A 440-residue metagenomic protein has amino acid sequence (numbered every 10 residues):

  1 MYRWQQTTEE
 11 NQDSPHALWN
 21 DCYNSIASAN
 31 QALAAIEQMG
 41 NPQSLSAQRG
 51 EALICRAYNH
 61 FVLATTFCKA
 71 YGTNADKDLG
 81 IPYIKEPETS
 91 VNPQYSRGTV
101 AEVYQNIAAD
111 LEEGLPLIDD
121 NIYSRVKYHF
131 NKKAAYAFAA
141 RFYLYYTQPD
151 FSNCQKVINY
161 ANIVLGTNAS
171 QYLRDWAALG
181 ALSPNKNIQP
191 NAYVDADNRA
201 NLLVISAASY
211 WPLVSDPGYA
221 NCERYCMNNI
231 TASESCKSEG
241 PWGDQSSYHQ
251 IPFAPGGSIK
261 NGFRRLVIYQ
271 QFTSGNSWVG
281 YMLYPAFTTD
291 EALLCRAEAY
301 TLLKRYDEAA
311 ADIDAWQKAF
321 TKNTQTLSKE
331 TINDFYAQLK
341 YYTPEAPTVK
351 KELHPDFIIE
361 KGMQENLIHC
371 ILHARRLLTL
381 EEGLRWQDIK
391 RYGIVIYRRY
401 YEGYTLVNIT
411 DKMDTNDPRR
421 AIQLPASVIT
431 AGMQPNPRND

Functional and structural regions predicted by a protein language model:
Y2-C68, Q94, G98-E102, L111-Y123 (+3 more regions): Conserved, well-structured interaction surfaces
I26-A29, Y104, L111, C154 (+5 more regions): Inward-facing hydrophobic residues that define packing positions of alpha-helical scaffold repeats
A64-Y71, I122, Y145-F151, L302-K304: Short coil/turn linking the two alpha-helices of tandem helical-hairpin repeats
T66-A109, D150-N159: Short coil/linker segments at helix-helix boundaries
C154-D290, N323-I358, L378, L384 (+2 more regions): Hydrophobic-face positions in mid-chain alpha helices that act as interaction patches
P285-Y306, D312: C-terminal substrate/ligand-recognition segments
P355-D440: C-terminal functional modules
